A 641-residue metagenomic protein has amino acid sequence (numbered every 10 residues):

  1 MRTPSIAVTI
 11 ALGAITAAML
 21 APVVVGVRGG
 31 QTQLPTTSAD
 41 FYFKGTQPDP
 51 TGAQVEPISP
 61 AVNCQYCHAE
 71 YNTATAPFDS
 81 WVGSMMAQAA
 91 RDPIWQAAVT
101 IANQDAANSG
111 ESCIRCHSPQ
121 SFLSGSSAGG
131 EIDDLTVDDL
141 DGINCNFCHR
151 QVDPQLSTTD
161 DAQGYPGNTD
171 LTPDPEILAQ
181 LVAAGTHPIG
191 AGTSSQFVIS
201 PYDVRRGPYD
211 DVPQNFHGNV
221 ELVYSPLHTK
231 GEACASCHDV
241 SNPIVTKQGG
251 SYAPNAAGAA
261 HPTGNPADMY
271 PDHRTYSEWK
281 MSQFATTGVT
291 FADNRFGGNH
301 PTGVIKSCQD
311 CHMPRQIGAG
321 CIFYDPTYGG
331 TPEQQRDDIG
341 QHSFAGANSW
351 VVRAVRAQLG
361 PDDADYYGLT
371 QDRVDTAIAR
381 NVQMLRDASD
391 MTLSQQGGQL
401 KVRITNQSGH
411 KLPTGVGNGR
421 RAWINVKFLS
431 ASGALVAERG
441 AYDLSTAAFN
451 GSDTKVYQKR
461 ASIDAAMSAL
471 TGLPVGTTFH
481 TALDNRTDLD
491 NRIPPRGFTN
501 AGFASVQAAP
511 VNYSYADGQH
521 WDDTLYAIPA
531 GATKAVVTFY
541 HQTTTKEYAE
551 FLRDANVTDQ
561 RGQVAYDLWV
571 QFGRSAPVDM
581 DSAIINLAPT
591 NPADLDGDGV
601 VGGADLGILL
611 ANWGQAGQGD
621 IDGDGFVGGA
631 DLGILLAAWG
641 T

Functional and structural regions predicted by a protein language model:
M1-G29: Sec-dependent, cleavable N-terminal signal peptides
G26-N72: N-terminal module-boundary/linker segments of secreted carbohydrate-active enzymes
G30-G45, A74-V99, G129-A504, A508-Q519 (+2 more regions): Primarily the internal scaffold of c-type cytochrome electron-transfer domains, especially repeated/multiheme c-type
P50-N63, D105-A107, S225-G231, H300-I305: Sequence/structural segment immediately N-terminal to covalent heme-attachment motifs in c-type and related
R91, S118-S121, R150-D153, H238-N242 (+2 more regions): Sec-exported extracytoplasmic/periplasmic mature domains
R115-S127: Conserved, well-structured interaction surfaces
I132-D139, V223, D594-V600, D620-G628: A glycine-rich, coil/turn loop motif that links secondary-structure elements
L595-A616, D624-T641: Alpha-helical segments with a strong preference for the paired helices of cellulosomal dockerin domains
